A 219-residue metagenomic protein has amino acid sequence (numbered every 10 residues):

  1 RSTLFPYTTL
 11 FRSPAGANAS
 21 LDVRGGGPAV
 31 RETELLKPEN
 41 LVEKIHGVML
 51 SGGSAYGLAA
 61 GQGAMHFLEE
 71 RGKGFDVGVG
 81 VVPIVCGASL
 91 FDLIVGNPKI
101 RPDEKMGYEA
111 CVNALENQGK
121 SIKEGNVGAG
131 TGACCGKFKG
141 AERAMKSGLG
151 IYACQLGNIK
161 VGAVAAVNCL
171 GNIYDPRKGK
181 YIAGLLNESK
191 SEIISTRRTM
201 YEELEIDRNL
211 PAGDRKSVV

Functional and structural regions predicted by a protein language model:
T3-L10: Short, small-residue-biased leader/transition segments that mark boundaries at the very start of proteins
L4, L41-E43, P211-K216: Short, flexible turn/loop "capping" segments at secondary-structure junctions
P14-G16, G27, M65-H66, K178-I182: Short, solvent-exposed amphipathic alpha-helical segments in soluble enzyme and RNA/protein-processing domains
G16-A17, A55: Acidic glycine-/aspartate-rich tracts in secreted/extracellular proteins
S20-M49, G57-V77: Active-site cofactor/substrate anionic-group-binding motifs, chiefly glycine- and Lys/Arg-rich phosphate-binding loops
K73, G78-Y181, V219: Glycine-rich, mobile lid/loop segments that gate access to catalytic sites or pores
I159-V219: Glycine- and Gly-Pro-enriched alpha-helical subdomains that act as flexible, kink-prone "lid/hinge" or packing modules
